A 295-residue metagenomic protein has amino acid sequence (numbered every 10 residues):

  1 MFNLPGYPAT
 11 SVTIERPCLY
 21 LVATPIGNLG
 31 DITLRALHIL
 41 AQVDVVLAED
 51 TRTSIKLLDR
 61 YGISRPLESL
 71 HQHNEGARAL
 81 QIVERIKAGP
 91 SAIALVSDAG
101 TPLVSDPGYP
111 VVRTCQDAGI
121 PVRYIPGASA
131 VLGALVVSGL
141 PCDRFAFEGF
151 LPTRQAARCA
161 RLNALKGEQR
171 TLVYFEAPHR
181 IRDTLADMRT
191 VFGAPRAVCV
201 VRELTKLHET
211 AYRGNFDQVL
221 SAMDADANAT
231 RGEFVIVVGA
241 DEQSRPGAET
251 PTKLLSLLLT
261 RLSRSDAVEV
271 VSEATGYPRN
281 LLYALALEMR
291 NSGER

Functional and structural regions predicted by a protein language model:
F2-Q72: Glycine-rich, flexible N-terminal cofactor/catalytic loop recognition
L4-P8, R16, S91-A92, T171 (+1 more regions): A contiguous loop/helix-start segment that scaffolds small-molecule binding in enzyme catalytic cores
D31, L37-A41, V45-I63, V131 (+5 more regions): RNA substrate-binding interface of SAM-dependent RNA methyltransferases
I39-V46, I120-R123, T171-L172: Short active-site oxyanion
E49, L70, V96-D98, R123-I125 (+1 more regions): Structural motif
S69-G76, L151-R154: Conserved helicase motor
A79-S129: Glycine/small-residue-rich loop that forms an oxyanion/phosphate-binding "nest" at active or ligand-binding sites
P110-E168: Class I SAM-dependent methyltransferase SAM-binding "motif I" and its flanking Rossmann-like core
